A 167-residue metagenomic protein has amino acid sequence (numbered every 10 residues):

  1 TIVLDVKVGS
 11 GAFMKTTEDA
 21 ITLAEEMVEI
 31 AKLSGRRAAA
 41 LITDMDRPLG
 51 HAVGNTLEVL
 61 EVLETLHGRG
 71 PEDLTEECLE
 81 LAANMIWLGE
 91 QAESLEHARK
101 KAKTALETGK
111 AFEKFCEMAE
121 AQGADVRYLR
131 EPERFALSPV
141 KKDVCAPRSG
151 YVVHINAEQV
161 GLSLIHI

Functional and structural regions predicted by a protein language model:
I2-M45: Functional cores that coordinate and move charged inorganic groups
M14-A20, G50-T56, Q91, T108-E113: Short glycine/threonine-rich loop-to-helix capping motif typified by GTGT followed within a few residues by an Asp-Pro
A31, R37-I42, D46-E90, H97 (+1 more regions): A conserved active-site cap/scaffold subdomain adjacent to cofactor or substrate pockets
M85-S138: Anionic-ligand-binding alpha/beta catalytic cores of soluble enzymes and soluble regulatory domains that recognize
P132-A136, K141-C145, N156: Replace "in large, NTP-powered and nucleic-acid-processing enzymes" with "in large, NTP-powered factors and other
G161-L162: Short aromatic-glycine-enriched beta-strand elements
I165-I167: Conserved small/polar residues in nucleotide/adenosyl-binding loops
